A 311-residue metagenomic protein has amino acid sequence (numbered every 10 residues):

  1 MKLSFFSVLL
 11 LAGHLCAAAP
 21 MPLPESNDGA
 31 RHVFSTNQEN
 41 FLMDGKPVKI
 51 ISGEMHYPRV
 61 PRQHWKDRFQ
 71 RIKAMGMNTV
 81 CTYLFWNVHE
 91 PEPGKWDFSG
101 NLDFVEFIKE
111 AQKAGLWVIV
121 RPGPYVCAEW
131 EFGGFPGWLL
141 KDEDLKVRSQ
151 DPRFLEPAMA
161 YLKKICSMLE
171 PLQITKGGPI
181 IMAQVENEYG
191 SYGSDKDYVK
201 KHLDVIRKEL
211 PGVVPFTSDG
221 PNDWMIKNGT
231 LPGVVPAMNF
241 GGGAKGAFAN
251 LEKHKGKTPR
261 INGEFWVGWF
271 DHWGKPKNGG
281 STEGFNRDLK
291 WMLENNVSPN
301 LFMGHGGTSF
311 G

Functional and structural regions predicted by a protein language model:
A18-T79, K109: N-terminal carbohydrate-binding accessory modules
G45, I72, V80, A111 (+4 more regions): Conserved, mostly hydrophobic/aromatic
H64-E131, L203-K208, G212-V213: Aromatic-lined substrate-binding rim segments of carbohydrate-active enzymes
V80-N87, R121-E131, I181-E186, D219-N222 (+2 more regions): Short, solvent-exposed turn/loop segments enriched in Gly/Ser/Thr/Pro and often Arg
E92-L102, K113, G123-S149, V199-D204 (+3 more regions): Aromatic- and acidic-residue-enriched segments that line the glycan-binding/catalytic groove of carbohydrate-active
G100-V120, E143-I180: An active-site-proximal structural segment forming one wall of the substrate-binding cleft that immediately precedes
Q112, L116, K208-E209, N239-G311: Catalytic-core region of carbohydrate-active enzymes that cleave or remodel glycosidic bonds
F154-L231: Active-site neighborhood of glycoside hydrolase catalytic domains
